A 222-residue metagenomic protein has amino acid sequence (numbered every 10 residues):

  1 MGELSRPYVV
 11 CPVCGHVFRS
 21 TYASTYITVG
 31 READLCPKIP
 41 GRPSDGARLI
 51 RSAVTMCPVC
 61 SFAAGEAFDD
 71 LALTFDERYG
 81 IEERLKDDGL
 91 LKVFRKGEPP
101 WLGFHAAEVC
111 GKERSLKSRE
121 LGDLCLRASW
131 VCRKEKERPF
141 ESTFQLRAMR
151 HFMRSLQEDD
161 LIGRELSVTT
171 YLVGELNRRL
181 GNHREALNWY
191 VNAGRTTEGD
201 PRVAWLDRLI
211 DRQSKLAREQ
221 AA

Functional and structural regions predicted by a protein language model:
M1-G80: N-terminal cysteine/histidine-rich coordination modules
D76-E137, R164-R179: Amphipathic alpha-helical repeat scaffolds of TPR domains
G103-A106, C125, F144, H151 (+1 more regions): Alpha-helical solenoid repeat scaffolds, predominantly canonical TPR units
C110-R114, F152-D159, T196-E198: Alpha-helical junction/boundary sensor with strong preference for TPR arrays
E120, F140, F144, L161-L166 (+2 more regions): Structural signature of alpha-solenoid helical repeat junctions
E135, P139, E175-E185, D211-A222: Alpha-helical linker/edge segments of TPR/alpha-solenoid repeat scaffolds and analogous pre-/post-domain helices
S167-A204: Extended alpha-helical scaffolding segments
